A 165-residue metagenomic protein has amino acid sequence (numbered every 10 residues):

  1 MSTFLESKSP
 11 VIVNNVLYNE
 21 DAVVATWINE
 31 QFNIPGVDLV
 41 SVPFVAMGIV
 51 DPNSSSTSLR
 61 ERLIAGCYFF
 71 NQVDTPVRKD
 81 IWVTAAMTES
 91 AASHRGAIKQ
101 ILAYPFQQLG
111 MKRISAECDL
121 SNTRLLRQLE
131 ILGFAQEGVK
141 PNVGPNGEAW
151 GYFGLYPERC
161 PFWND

Functional and structural regions predicted by a protein language model:
M1-E89, Y104, T123, L132-K140 (+1 more regions): Non-catalytic substrate-recognition and accessory regions of acyl/acetyltransferase enzymes
T88-K99: Conserved glycine-rich acetyl-CoA-binding loop
K99-L102, L126: Hydrophobic core segments within long, regular secondary-structure runs in both alpha- and beta-rich folds
Q107-C118: Conserved GNAT acetyl-CoA-binding A-motif
E117, A135-W150: Conserved catalytic-core motifs of GNAT/GCN5-like acyltransferases
E117-L125: A short beta-strand-loop-alpha-helix capping motif that often carries His-Thr
Q128-E130: Conserved active-site tyrosine of GNAT-family acetyltransferases
V143-D165: C-terminal "cap" of GNAT-fold acetyltransferases
